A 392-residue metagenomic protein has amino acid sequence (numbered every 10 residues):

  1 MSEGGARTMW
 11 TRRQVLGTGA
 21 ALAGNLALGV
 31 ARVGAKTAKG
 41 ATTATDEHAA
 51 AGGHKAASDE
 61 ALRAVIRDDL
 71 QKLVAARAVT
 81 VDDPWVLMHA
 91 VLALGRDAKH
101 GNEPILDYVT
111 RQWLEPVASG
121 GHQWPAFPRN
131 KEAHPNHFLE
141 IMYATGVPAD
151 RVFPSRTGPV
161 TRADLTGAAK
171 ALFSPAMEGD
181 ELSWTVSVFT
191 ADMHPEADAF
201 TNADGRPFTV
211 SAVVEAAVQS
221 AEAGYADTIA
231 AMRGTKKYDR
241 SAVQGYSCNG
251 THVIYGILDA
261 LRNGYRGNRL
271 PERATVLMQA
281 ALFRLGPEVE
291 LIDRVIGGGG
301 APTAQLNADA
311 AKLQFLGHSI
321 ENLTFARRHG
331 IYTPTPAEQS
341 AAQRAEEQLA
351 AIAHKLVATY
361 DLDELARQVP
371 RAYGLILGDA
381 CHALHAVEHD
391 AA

Functional and structural regions predicted by a protein language model:
M1-Q14, T18-L28, A35-K36, G40: N-terminal secretory signal peptides
K36-A392: Preference for long, amphipathic alpha-helical scaffolds in soluble/luminal domains and all-alpha bundles
